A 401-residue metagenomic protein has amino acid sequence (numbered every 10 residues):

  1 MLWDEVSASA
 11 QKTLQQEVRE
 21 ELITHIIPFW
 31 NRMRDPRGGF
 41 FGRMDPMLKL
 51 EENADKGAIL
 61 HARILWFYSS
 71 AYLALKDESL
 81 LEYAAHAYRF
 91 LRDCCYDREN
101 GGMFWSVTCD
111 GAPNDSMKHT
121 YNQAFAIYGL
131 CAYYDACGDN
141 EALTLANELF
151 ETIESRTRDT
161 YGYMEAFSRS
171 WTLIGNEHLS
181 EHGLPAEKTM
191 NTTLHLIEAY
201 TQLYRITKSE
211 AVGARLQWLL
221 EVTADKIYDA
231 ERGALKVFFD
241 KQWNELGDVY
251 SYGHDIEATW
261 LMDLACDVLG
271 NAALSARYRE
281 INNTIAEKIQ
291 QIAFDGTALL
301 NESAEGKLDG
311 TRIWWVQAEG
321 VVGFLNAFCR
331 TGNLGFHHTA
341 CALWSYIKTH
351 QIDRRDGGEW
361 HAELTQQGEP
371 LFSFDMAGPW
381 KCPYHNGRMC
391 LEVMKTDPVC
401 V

Functional and structural regions predicted by a protein language model:
M1-V401: Glycan-recognition and catalytic cores of secretory/periplasmic carbohydrate-active enzymes
